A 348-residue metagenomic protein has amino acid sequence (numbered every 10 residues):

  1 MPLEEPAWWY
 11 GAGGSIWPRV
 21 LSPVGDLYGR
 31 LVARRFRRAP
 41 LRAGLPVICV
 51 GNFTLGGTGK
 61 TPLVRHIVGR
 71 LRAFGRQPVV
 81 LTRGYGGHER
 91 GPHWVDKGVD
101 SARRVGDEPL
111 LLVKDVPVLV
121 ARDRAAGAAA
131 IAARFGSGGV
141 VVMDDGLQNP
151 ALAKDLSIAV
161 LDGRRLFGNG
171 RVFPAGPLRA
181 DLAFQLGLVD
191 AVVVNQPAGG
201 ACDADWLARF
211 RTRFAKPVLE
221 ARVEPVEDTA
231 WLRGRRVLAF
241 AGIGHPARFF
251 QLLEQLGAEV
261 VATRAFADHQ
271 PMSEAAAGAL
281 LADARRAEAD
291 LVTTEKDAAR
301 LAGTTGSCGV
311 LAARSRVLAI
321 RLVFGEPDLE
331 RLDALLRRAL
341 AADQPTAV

Functional and structural regions predicted by a protein language model:
M1-A7, G14, A73-Q77, L152-V348: ATP-dependent carboxylate-amine ligase
P2-P46, A339: A transmembrane-helix-recognition feature enriched in membrane-embedded lipid enzymes and envelope glyco-/phospholipid
A33-G98, G199, T346: Walker A (P-loop) phosphate-binding motif
P40-G44, A151, W231: Short, flexible hinge/linker loops that cap or flank conserved catalytic cores
V47, Q77-V79, P117, G139-V142 (+2 more regions): Residue-level preference for the first positions of well-ordered beta-strands
V68, R72, V113, E254: Gly/Ala-rich phosphate-binding loop of Rossmann-like dinucleotide-binding domains, activating on the conserved
G84-R213: Phosphate/Mg2+-binding loops and adjacent switch elements in nucleotide/diphosphate-handling enzyme cores
